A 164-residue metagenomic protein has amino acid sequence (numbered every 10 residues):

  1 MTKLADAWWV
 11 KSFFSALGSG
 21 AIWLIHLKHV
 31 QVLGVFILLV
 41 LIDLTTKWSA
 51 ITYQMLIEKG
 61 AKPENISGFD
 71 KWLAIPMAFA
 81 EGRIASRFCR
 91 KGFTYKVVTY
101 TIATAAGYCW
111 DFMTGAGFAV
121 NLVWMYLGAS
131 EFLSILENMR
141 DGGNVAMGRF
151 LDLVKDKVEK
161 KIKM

Functional and structural regions predicted by a protein language model:
M1-F13: Alpha-helical transmembrane segments and their membrane-interface boundaries that form or gate the permeation pathway
K3-L4, E81-F93, R149-K157: Membrane-interface segments at loop-to-transmembrane junctions
K11-A16, G20, L24-D141: Alpha-helical transmembrane segments and their juxtamembrane interface "caps" in small multi-pass membrane proteins
N138-M164: Cytosolic/matrix-facing juxtamembrane and C-terminal tails of multi-pass cellular membrane proteins
